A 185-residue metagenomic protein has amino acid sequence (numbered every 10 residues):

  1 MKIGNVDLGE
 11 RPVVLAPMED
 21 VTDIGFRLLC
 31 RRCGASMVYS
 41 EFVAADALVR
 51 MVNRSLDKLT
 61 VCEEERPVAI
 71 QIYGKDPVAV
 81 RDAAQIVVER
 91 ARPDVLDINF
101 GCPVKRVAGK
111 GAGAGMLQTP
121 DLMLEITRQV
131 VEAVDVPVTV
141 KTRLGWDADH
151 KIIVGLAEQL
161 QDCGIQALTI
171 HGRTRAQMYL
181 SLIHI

Functional and structural regions predicted by a protein language model:
K2-G4, M18-D94: Glycine-rich, positively charged N-terminal anion/phosphate-binding segment
E10-P12, A35-S36, E63-V68, R92-L96 (+2 more regions): Short, well-ordered coil/turn segments that N-cap beta-strands
M18-D20, V43-A45, Y73-K75, G101-P103 (+2 more regions): Active-site beta-loop-alpha junctions enriched in small/polar residues
R27, A84-V88, P120-V131, I153-E158: Generic structural signal for well-ordered alpha-helices, preferentially at hydrophobic/aromatic core positions
S40, V95-V104, C163-R173: Non-cysteine beta-strand/loop elements that form the S-adenosyl-L-methionine
V78-A79, T142-G155: Active-site glycine- and acidic-residue-rich loops that bind and position anionic ligands or nucleotide-like cofactors
D149-A167: Short, electropositive alpha-helical surface patch
I183-I185: Conserved small/polar residues in nucleotide/adenosyl-binding loops
